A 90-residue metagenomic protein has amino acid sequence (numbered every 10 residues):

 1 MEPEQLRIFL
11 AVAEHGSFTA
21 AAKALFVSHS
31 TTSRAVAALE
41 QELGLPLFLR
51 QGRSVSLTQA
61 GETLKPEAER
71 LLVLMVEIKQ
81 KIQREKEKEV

Functional and structural regions predicted by a protein language model:
M1-H15, S33, E62, E69-L72: Short alpha-helical elements of helix-turn-helix
V12-S28: Short helix-boundary/capping micro-motifs
S17-F18, V36, R50: Helix-turn-helix DNA-binding elements, focusing on the entry/boundary residues of the two helices that contact DNA
K23-A24, Q41, E62: Alpha-helical residues within the helix-turn-helix
S28-T31, A35-A38: Residues within the DNA-recognition helix of helix-turn-helix
E40-L57: A short LG(V/I)-centered, amphipathic sequence patch enriched for acidic residue(s) preceding the LG motif
A60-E77, E85: Short, solvent-exposed amphipathic helices
Q83-V90: Interdomain hinge and pocket-entrance segments immediately C-terminal to HTH DNA-binding domains
